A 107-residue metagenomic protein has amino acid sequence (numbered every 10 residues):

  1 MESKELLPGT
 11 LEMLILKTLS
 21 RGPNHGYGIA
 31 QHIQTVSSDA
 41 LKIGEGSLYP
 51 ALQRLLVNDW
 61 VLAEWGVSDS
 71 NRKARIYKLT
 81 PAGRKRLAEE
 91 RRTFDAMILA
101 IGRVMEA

Functional and structural regions predicted by a protein language model:
M1-E5, W65-G66: Short beta-strand/turn micro-motifs at beta-sheet edges
S3-S47: N-terminal helix-turn-helix DNA-binding core of bacterial DNA-binding proteins
L48-L55: Basic amphipathic alpha-helical segments that dock to polyanions
L56-K73, K78: Beta-hairpin "wing" of winged helix-turn-helix
L79-G83: Accessory beta->alpha helical hairpin/"wing" motif in late/C-terminal subdomains of nucleic-acid enzymes
R84-A107: Amphipathic alpha-helical dimerization/coiled-coil segments that flank or bridge DNA-binding/regulatory modules
